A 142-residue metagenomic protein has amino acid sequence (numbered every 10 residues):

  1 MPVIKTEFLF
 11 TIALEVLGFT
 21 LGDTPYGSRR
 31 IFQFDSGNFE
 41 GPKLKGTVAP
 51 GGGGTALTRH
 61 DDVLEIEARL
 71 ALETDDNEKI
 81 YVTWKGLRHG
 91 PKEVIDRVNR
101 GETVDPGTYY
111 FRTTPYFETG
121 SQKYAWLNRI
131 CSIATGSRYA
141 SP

Functional and structural regions predicted by a protein language model:
M1-P142: Beta-strand-enriched cores of mature, soluble protein domains
